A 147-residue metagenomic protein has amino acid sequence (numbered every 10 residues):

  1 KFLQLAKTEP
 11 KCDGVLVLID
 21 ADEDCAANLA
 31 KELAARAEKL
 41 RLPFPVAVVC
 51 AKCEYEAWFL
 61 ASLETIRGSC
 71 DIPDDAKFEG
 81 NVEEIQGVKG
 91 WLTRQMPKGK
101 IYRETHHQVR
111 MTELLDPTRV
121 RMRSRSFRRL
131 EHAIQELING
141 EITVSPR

Functional and structural regions predicted by a protein language model:
F2-R147: C-terminal accessory helical subdomains adjacent to catalytic cores in phosphodiester- and nucleotide-handling enzymes
